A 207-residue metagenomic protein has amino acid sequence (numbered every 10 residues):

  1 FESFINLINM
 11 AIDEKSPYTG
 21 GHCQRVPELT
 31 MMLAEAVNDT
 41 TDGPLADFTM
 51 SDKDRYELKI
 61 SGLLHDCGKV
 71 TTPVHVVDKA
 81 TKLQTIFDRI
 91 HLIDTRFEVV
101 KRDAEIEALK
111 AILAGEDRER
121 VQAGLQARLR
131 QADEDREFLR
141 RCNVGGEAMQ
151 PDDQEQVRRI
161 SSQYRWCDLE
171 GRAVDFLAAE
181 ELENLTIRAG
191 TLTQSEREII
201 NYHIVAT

Functional and structural regions predicted by a protein language model:
E2-T207: Metal-dependent catalytic cores of enzymes that make or break cyclic nucleotides and related phosphoester linkages
